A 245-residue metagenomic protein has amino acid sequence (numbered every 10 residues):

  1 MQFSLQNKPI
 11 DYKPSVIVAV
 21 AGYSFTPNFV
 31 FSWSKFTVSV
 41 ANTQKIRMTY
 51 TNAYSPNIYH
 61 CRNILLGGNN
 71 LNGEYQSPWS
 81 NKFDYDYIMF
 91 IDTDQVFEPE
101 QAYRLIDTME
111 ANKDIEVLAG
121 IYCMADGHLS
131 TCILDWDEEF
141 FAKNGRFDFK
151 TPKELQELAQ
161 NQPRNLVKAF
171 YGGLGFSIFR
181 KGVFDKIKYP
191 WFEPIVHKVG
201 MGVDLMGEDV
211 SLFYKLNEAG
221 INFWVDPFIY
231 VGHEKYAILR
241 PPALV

Functional and structural regions predicted by a protein language model:
M1-N57: N-proximal low-complexity "stem/linker" segments adjacent to membrane-targeting elements
F3, P9-Y12, K181-G182, K186-V245: C-terminal catalytic/acceptor-binding lobe
S4, A21, D94, D107-A111: Polar low-complexity intrinsically disordered regions
I58-N81, Y214: Short, conserved alpha-helix that lines the donor NDP-sugar binding/gating region of sugar-transfer enzymes
Q76-V96: Short beta-strand-to-loop acidic/aromatic patch adjacent to the donor-nucleotide binding site
Y85, K113-I115, I221: Short, high-confidence coil segments that cap the C-terminus of an alpha-helix and link into the following beta-strand
E98-V196: Conserved catalytic core of nucleotide-sugar-dependent glycosyltransferases
